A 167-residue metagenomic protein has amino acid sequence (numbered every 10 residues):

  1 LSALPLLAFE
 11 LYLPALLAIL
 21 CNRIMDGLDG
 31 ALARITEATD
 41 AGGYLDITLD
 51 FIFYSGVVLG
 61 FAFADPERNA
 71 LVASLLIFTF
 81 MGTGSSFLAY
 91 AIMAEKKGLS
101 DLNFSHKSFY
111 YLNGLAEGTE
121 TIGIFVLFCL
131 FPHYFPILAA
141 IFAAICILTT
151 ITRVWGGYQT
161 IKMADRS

Functional and structural regions predicted by a protein language model:
L1-A41, F78, Y134-I147: Membrane-embedded alpha-helical segments that form the functional core of polytopic membrane enzymes, especially those
G43-L45: Membrane-interface alpha-helices at helix entry/exit sites of multi-pass transporters
T48-S167: A feature for the membrane-embedded catalytic helix bundles of lipid/isoprenoid biosynthetic enzymes
